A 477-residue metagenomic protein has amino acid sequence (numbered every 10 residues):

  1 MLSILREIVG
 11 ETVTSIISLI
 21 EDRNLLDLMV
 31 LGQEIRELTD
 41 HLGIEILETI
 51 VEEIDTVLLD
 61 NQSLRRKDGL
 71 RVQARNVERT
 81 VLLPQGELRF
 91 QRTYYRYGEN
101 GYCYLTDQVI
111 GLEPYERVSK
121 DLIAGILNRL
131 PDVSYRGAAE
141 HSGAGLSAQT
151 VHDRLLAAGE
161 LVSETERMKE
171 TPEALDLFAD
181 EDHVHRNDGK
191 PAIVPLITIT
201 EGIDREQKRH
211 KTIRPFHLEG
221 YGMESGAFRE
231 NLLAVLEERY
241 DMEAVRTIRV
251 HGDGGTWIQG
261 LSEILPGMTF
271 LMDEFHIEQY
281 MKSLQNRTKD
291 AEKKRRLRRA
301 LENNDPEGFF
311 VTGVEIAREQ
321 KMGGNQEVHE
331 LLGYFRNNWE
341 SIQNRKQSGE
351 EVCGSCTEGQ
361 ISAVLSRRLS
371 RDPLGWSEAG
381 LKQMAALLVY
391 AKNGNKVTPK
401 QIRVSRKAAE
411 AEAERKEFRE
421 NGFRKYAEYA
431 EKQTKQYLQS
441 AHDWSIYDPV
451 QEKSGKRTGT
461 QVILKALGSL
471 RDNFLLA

Functional and structural regions predicted by a protein language model:
M1-E52, L127, V235-F270, F275-A477: Acidic/histidine-rich catalytic cores and adjacent linkers of DNA breakage/strand-transfer/modification proteins
M1-Y115: Short, flexible loop/hinge motifs at secondary-structure junctions
L2-L5, R71-R75, T80, G86-G125 (+6 more regions): RNase H-like nuclease fold core
L130-H141: Short, charged amphipathic recognition helices of the HTH superfamily and cognate SANT/SANTA-like modules
H141-S147: Conserved short loop/turn motifs at secondary-structure junctions
